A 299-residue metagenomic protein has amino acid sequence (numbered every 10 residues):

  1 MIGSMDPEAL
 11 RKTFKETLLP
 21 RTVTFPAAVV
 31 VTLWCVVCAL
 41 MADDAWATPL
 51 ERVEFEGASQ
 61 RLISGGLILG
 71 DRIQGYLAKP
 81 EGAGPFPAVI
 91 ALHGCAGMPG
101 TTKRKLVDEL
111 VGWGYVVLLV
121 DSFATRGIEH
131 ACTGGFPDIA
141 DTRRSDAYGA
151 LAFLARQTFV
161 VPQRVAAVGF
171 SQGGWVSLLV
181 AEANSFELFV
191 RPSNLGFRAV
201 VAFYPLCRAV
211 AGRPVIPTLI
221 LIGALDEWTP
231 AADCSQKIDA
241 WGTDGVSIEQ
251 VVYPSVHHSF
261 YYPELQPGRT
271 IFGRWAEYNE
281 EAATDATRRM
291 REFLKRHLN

Functional and structural regions predicted by a protein language model:
A27-A39: Bacterial N-terminal signal peptides
W46-A83: N-terminal cap/lid segment of alpha/beta-hydrolase-fold proteins
S64-Y76, P85-R156, E264-A276: Serine-hydrolase catalytic machinery in alpha/beta-hydrolase-like enzymes
D141-T142, A147-V215: Primarily recognizes the serine-hydrolase "nucleophile elbow" in alpha/beta-hydrolase and SGNH/GDSL folds
I216, P230-A240: Short alpha-helix in the alpha/beta-hydrolase fold that links the catalytic acid
I220-I222: Short beta-strand/loop motif that positions the catalytic acidic residue of the alpha/beta-hydrolase fold
L225-T229: Acidic catalytic loop of the alpha/beta-hydrolase fold
S247-N299: C-terminal catalytic histidine-bearing segment of alpha/beta-hydrolase fold enzymes
